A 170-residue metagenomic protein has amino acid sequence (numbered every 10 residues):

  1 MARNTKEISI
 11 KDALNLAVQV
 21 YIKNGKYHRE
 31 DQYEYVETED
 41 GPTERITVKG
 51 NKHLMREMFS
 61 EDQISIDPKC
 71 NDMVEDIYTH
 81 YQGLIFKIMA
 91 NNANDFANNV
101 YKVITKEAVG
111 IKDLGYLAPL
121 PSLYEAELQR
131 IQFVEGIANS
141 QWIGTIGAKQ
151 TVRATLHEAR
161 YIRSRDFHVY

Functional and structural regions predicted by a protein language model:
M1-R29, Y35, Q141-R153: Accessory nucleic-acid engagement/destabilization modules that flank
R3-S9, V48, Q63-C70, V74 (+5 more regions): Intrinsic-disorder-associated interaction segments
Y27-T43, G50-Q63, D67-Y81, H157-V169: OB-fold (S1/OB) nucleic-acid-binding surfaces
G83-K87: Core regions of eukaryotic protease modules
I88, N92, F96-G115, A154-E158 (+1 more regions): Flexible glycine-rich surface loops and low-complexity tracts that mediate binding to linear polymers
Y101-I137: Accessory interdomain/linker segments of ATP-dependent helicases and helicase-like nucleic-acid enzymes that mediate
E125-D166, Y170: Structural detector for short beta-strands of small beta-barrel domains
